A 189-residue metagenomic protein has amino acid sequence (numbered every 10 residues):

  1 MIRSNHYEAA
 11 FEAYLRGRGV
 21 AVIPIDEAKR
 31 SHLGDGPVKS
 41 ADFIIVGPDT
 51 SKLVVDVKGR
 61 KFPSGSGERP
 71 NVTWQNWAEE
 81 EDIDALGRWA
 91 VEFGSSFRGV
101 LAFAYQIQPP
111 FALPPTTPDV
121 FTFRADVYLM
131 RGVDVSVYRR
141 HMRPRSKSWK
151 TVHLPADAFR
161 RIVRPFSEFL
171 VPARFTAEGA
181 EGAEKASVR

Functional and structural regions predicted by a protein language model:
M1-E12: A short, highly charged nucleic-acid-interacting micro-segment common to nuclease and nuclease-linked defense proteins
I2, I23-I25, S64-G65: N-terminal targeting/trafficking signals and adjacent low-complexity tails
A10-G17, A85-W89: Amphipathic alpha-helical segments that form well-ordered structural scaffolds and often line/cohere around active
E12, R16-V38, D42-F43: A short acidic/basic microdomain associated with nuclease active sites
F43-D49: Active-site beta-strand termini and strand-to-loop segments that position acidic
K52, K58-F111: Catalytic cores of nucleic-acid endonucleases
A112-R174: Intrinsically disordered, low-complexity terminal regions enriched in charged/polar residues
T176-R189: Short, low-complexity, charge-dense intrinsically disordered segments
